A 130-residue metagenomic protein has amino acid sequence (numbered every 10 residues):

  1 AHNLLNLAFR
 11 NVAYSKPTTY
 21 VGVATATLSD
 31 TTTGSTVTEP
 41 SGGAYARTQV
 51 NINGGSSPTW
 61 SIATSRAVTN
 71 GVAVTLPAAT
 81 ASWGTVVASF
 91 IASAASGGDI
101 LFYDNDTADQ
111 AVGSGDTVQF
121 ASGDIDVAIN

Functional and structural regions predicted by a protein language model:
A1-S89, S93-N130: Small cysteine-rich, disulfide-bonded extracellular modules of the LU/uPAR three-finger superfamily and closely related
